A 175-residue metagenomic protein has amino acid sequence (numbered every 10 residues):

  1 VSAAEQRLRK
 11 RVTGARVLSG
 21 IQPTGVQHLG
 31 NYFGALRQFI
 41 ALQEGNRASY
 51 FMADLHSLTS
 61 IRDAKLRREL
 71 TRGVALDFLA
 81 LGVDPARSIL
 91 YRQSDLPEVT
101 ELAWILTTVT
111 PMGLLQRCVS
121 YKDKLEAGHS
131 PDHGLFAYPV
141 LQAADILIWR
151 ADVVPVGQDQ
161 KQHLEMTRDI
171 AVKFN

Functional and structural regions predicted by a protein language model:
R7-L70, L106, H129-G134, V140 (+2 more regions): N-terminal catalytic cores of NTP/NDP-binding nucleotidyl/phosphoryl-transfer enzymes
E69-G73, T107-P111, R168: Short, electropositive alpha-helical surface patch
L70-Y91: A glycine-rich helix N-cap at a beta->alpha junction
A86-T100, V119-G128: Short, glycine/charge-rich beta-strand/loop segments that flank catalytic centers and engage negatively charged groups
T110-Y121: Acidic, His- and aromatic-enriched active-site or binding-groove loops in soluble protein domains that engage sugars
K122-N175: Active-site cores that bind ATP or allylic diphosphates and position pyrophosphate for catalysis
